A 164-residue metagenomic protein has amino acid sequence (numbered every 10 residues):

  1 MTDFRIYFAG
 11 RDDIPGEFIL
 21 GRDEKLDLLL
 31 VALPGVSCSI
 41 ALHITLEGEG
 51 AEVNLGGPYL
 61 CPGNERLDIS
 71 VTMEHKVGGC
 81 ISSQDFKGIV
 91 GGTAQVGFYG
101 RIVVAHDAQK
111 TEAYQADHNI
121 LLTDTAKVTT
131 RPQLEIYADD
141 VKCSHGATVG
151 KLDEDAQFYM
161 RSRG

Functional and structural regions predicted by a protein language model:
M1-F158, S162-R163: Conserved beta-strand/loop scaffold segments within soluble protein domains that form the structured core and edges
